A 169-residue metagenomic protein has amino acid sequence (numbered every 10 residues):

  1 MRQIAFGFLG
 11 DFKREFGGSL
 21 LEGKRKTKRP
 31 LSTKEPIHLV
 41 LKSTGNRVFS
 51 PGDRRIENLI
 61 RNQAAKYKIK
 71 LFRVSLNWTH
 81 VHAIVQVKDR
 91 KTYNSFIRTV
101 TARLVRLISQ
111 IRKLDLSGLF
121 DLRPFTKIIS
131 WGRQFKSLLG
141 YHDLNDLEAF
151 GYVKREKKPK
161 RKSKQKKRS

Functional and structural regions predicted by a protein language model:
M1-S169: Short catalytic/metal-binding and nucleic-acid-binding patches
